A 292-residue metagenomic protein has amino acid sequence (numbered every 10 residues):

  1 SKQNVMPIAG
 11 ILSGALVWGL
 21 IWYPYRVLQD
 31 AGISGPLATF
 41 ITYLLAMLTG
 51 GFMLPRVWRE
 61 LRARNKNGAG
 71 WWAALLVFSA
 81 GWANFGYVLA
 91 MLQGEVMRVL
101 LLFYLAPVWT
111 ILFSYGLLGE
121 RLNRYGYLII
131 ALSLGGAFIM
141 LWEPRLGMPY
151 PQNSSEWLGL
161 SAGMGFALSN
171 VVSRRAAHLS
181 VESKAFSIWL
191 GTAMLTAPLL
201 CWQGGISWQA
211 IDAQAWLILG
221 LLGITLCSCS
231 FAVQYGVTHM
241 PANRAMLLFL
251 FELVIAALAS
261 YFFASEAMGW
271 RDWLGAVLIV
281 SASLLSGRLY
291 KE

Functional and structural regions predicted by a protein language model:
S1-L16, M47-L75, L122-Y125, G147-S154 (+4 more regions): Membrane-interface interhelical linkers
S1-S13, I111-M164, V277-E292: Juxtamembrane helix-loop boundary signature in multi-pass membrane transporters
S13-L20, P24, A74-M91, I139 (+5 more regions): Hydrophobic alpha-helical transmembrane segments of multi-pass membrane transport proteins, especially secondary
V17-L45, R98, L168-G191: Juxtamembrane helix-loop-helix junctions in multi-pass membrane proteins
Y23-G35, L61, L92-E95, L141-S154 (+3 more regions): Membrane-interface helix termini and inter-helical loops of multi-pass transporters
I41, L100-L105, S173-T192, C227-F262: Helix-helix packing/entry segments at the starts of transmembrane helices
L89, A106-L128, V254-W273: C-terminal transmembrane-helix exit sites in multi-pass transporters
W142-E143, L250-E292: C-terminal-most transmembrane helix of multi-pass membrane proteins
